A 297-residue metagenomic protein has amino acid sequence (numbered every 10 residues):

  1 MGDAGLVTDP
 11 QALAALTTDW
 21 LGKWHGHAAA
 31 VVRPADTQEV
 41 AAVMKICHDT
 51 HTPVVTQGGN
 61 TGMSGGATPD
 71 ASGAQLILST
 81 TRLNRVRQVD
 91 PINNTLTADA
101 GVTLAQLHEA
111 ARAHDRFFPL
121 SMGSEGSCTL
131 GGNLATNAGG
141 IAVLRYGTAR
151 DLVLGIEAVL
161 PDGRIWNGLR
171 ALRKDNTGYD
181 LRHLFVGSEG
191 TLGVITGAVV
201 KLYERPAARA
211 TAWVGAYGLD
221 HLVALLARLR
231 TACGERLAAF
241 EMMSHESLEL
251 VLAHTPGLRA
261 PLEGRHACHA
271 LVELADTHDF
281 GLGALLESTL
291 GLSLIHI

Functional and structural regions predicted by a protein language model:
M1-I295: Noncatalytic alpha-helical scaffold of FAD-dependent oxidoreductases
